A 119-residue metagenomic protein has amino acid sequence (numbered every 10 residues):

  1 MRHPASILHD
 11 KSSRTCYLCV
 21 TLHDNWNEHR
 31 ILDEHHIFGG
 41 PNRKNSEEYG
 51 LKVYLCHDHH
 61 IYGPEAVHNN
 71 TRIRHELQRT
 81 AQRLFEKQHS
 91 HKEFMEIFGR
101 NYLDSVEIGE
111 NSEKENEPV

Functional and structural regions predicted by a protein language model:
M1-T21, K44-G50: Short, charged surface segments at domain edges that flank catalytic/cofactor-binding sites
C16, D33, H89-S90: Secondary-structure junction/capping motif
V20-H23, H57-H60: Cys/His-coordinated zinc-binding microdomains
D24-R43: Short recognition patches in nucleic-acid-associated and regulatory proteins
L32, V53-Y54: A broad, low-specificity signal marking well-ordered, structured residues that form hydrophobic/aromatic
R43-V53, I61-V119: Polybasic, low-complexity binding patches
